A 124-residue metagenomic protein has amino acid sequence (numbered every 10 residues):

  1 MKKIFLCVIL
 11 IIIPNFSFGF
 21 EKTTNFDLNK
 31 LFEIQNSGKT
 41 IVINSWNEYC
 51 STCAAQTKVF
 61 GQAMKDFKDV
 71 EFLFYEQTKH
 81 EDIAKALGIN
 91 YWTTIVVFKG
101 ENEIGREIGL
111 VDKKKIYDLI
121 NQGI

Functional and structural regions predicted by a protein language model:
I4-I13: Sec-dependent N-terminal signal peptides
S17-E21: Boundary at the C-terminal end of the N-terminal hydrophobic targeting segment
K22, S45, M64, D69-D82: Thiol-based oxidoreductase modules, predominantly thioredoxin-like and allied folds used for disulfide exchange
K22-T40: A short beta-strand-turn-helix
G38-I41, S45-Y49, Y91: Short pre-active-site segment immediately N-terminal to redox-active cysteine/selenocysteine motifs in thiol-based
S45-V59: Conserved redox-active cysteine motifs that mediate thiol-disulfide chemistry, especially di-cysteine Cys-X(1-2)-Cys
L87-V96: Structural micro-motif
K99-I124: Non-catalytic, surface beta->alpha helical segment in thiol-disulfide oxidoreductase systems
